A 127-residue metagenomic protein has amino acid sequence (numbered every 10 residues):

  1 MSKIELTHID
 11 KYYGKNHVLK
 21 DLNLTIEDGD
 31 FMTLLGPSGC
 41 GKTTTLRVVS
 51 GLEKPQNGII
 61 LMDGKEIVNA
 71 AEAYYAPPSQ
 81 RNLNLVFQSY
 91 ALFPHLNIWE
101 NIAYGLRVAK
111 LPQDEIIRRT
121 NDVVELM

Functional and structural regions predicted by a protein language model:
L35-P37: The feature captures the beta-strand-to-loop junction immediately N-terminal to the Walker
S50: Helix-to-loop junction immediately C-terminal to a conserved catalytic motif
I59-R81, L111-Q113: ABC ATPase NBD Q-loop/coupling interface
K65-N69, R107-M127: Conserved ABC ATPase "signature" region
L96-G105: Short coil-to-helix segment of the ABC ATPase nucleotide-binding domain corresponding to the Q-loop/switch region
